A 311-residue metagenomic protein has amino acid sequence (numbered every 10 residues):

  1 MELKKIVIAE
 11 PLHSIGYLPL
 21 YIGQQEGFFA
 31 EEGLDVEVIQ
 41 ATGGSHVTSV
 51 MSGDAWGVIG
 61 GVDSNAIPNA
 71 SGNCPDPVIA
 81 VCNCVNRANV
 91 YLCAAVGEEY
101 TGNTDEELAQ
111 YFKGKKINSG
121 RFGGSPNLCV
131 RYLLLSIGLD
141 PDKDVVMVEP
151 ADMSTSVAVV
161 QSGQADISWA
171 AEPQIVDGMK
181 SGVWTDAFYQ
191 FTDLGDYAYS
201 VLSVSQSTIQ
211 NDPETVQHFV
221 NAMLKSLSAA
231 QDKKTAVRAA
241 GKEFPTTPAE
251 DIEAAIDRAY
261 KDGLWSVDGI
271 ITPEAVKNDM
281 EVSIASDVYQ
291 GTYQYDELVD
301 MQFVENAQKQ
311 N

Functional and structural regions predicted by a protein language model:
E2-D140, V148, D166-E172, F188-Y189 (+1 more regions): Short, glycine-/small- and polar/acidic-enriched structural segments that line small-molecule recognition paths
E10, I15, C84-A94, V183-D212 (+3 more regions): Periplasmic-binding protein-like
Q24, S45, S49, S64 (+10 more regions): Extracytoplasmic/secreted proteins, especially bacterial periplasmic and envelope-associated proteins
D54, I59-V62, N69-G72, R121 (+6 more regions): Sec/Tat-exported extracytoplasmic proteins
T155-E243: Pocket-lining segment of extracytoplasmic ligand-binding domains
N211-Y289: Secondary-structure end/capping motifs
M280-N311: Conserved C-terminal helix/tail region of periplasmic/extracytoplasmic solute-binding proteins
